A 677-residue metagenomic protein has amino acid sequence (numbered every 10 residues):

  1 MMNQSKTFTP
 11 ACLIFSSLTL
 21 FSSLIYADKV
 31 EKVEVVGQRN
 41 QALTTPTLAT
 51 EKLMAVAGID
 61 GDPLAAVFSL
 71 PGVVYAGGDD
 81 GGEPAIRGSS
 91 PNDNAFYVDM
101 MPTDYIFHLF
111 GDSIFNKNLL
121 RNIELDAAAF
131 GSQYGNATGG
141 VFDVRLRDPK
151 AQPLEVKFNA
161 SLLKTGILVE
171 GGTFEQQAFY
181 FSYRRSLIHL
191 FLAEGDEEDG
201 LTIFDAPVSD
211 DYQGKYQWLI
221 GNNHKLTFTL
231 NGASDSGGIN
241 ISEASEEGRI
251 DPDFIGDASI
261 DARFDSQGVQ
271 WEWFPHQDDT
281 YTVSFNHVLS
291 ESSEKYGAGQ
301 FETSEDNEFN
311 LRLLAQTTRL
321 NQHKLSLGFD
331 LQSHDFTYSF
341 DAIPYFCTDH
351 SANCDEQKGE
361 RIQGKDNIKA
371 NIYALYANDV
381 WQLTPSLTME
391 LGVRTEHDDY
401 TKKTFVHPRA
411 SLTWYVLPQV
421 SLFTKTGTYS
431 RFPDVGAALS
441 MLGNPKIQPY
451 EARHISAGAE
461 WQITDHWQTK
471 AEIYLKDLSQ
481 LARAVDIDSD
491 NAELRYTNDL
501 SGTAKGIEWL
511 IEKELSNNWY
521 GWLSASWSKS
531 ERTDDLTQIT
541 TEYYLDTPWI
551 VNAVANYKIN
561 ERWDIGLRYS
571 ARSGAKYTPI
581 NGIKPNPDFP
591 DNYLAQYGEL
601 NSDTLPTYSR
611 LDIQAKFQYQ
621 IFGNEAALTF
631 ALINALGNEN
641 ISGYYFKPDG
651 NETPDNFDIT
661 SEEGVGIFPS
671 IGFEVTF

Functional and structural regions predicted by a protein language model:
N40-K117, N122-F130, R147: Periplasmic N-terminal accessory/gating domains of Gram-negative outer-membrane beta-barrel systems
F110-S113, R121-S132, G140-G171, F181-Y183 (+1 more regions): Short strand-turn segments of transmembrane beta-barrel domains in outer membranes, especially the first one or two
S161-R185, G200-G237, S259-V283, T317-L320 (+2 more regions): Transmembrane beta-barrel wall of Gram-negative outer-membrane proteins
N231, L320-K324, D330, Q363-L478 (+2 more regions): Structural signature of Gram-negative outer-membrane beta-barrels, strongest in the C-terminal barrel of TonB-dependent
T282-N286, S292, Y415, L422-F423 (+3 more regions): Membrane-embedded beta-barrel scaffold of Gram-negative outer-membrane proteins
F340-C354, D399, W414, P418-S456 (+3 more regions): Surface-exposed extracellular loop regions of Gram-negative outer-membrane beta-barrel proteins, predominantly
Q382-S386, L475-D477, N498-N581, E674: Gram-negative outer-membrane beta-barrel transporters
R562, A571-D591, Y608-D612, K616-F677: C-terminal beta-signal and adjacent terminal beta-strands/loops of Gram-negative outer-membrane beta-barrel proteins
